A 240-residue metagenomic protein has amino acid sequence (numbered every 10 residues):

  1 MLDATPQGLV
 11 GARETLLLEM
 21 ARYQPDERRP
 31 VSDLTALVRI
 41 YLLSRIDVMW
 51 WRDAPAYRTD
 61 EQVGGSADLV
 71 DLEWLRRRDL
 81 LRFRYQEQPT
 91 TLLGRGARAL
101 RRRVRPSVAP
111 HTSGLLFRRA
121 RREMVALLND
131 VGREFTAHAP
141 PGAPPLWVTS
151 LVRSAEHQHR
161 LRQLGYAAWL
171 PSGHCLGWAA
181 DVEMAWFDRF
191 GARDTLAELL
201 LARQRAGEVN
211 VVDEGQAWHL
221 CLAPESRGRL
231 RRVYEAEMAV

Functional and structural regions predicted by a protein language model:
M1-L128, D213-G215, A223-V240: Extracytoplasmic cell-surface/polysaccharide-interacting catalytic and binding patches
L115-L116, G132-T136, G165-W169: Short secondary-structure capping micro-motifs at structural edges
A126-N129, R133, H159, D194: Solvent-exposed, polar/charged alpha-helical surfaces in well-ordered, non-transmembrane soluble domains, broadly
V131-A139, W186, Q204: Sec/Tat-exported extracytoplasmic proteins
A143-Q158: Acidic helix-start/capping segments at beta-turn-to-alpha-helix junctions
A155-L170: Charged, often glycine-rich, active-site loop that binds/positions anionic groups
A167-V240: Catalytic cores and adjacent binding grooves of peptidoglycan-active enzymes
